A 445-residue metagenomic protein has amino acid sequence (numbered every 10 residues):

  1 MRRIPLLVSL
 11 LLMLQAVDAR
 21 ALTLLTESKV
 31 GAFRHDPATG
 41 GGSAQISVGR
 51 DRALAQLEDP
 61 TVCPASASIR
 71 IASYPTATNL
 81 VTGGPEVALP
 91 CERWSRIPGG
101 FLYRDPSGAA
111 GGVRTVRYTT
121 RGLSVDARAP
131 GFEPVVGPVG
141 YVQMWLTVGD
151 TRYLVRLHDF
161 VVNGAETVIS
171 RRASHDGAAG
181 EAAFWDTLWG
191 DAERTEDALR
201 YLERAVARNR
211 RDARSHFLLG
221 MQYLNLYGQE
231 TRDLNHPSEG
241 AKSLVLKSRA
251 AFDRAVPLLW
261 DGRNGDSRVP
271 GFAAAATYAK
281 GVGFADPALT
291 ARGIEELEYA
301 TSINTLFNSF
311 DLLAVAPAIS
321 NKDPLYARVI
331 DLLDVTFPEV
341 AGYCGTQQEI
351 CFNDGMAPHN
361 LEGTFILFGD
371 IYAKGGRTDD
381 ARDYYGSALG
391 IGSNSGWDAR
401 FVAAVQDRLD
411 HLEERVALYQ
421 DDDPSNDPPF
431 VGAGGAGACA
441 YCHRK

Functional and structural regions predicted by a protein language model:
M1-R2: N-terminal secretory signal peptides that target proteins for export/translocation
P5-Q15: Bacterial N-terminal signal peptides
Q15, L57, P85, A433-A436: Processing junctions and N-termini across compartments
A21-H175: Extracellular glycoprotein-like low-complexity segments
R50-T78, E193-T231: N-terminal, post-signal-peptide region of Sec/Tat-exported proteins
V62-P64, P90-E92, G345, I350-F352 (+1 more regions): Sequence contexts marking disulfide-bonded cysteines in secreted/extracellular proteins
D176-E181, N353-K445: Sequence context surrounding c-type heme c attachment/ligation sites in exported
D176-E203, L219-S267, G271-L306, D311-G355 (+2 more regions): Short coil/linker segments at helix-helix boundaries
